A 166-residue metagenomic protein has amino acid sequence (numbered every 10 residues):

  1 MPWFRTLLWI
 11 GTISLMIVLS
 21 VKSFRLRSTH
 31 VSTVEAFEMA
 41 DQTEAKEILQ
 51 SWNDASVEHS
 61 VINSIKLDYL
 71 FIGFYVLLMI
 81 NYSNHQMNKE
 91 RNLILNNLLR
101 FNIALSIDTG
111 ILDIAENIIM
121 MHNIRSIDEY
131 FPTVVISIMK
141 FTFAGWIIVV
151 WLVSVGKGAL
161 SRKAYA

Functional and structural regions predicted by a protein language model:
M1-F4, N53-N63, R91-F101, R125-I136: Membrane-interfacial loop-to-transmembrane-helix junctions in polytopic alpha-helical membrane proteins
P2-S64: Interfacial loop at the N-terminal end of multi-pass membrane proteins
R5-T12, F71, N102-T109, K140-F143: Hydrophobic alpha-helical transmembrane segments of polytopic
L7-K22, V76-M79, G145-V155: Hydrophobic core of alpha-helical transmembrane segments in multi-pass integral membrane proteins
N63-N84: Hydrophobic alpha-helical transmembrane segments
H85-R125: Hydrophobic alpha-helical transmembrane segments of integral membrane proteins
T109-G158: Alpha-helical transmembrane segments of multi-pass integral membrane proteins, characterized by long hydrophobic
G156-A166: Short, charged juxtamembrane terminal tails flanking transmembrane helices
